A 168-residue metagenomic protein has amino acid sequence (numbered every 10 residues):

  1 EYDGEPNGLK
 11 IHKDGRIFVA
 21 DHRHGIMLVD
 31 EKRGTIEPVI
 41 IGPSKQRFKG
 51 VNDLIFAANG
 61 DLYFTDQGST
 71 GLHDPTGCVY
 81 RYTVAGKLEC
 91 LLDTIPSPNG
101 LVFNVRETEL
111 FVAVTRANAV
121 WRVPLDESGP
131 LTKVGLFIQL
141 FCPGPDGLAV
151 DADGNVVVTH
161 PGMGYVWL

Functional and structural regions predicted by a protein language model:
E1-G25, S44-L62, T70, T76-C78 (+3 more regions): Beta-rich, blade/repeat-based domains predominating in secreted/periplasmic proteins but also intracellular
A20, V29-D30, H73, V114 (+2 more regions): Non-catalytic, surface-exposed connector residues within folded enzymatic/regulatory domains
G25-M27, G77-Y80, A119-W121, Y165-W167: A short loop-to-beta-strand structural motif that recurs across blades of beta-propeller domains
D30-G34, Y82-G86, P124-G129: Short loop/turn segments that connect beta-strands within beta-propeller blades
R33-P38, G86-C90, K133-L136: Predominantly a core beta-strand signature of beta-propeller blades across repeat-based propeller domains
I41: Conserved phosphate-binding/catalytic loop of the ribokinase/pfkB sugar-kinase fold
T65: Residue-level hotspots at or immediately adjacent to binding/recognition sites across diverse folds
F111-F137, F141-G144, L148: Anionic-ligand binding region
